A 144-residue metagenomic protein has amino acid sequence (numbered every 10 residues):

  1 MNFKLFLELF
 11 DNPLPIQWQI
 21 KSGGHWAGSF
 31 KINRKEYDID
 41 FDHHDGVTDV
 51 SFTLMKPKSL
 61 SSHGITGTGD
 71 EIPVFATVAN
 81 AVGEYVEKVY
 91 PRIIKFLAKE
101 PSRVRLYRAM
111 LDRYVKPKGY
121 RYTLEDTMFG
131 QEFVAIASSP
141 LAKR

Functional and structural regions predicted by a protein language model:
M1-R144: Non-catalytic substrate-recognition and accessory regions of acyl/acetyltransferase enzymes
